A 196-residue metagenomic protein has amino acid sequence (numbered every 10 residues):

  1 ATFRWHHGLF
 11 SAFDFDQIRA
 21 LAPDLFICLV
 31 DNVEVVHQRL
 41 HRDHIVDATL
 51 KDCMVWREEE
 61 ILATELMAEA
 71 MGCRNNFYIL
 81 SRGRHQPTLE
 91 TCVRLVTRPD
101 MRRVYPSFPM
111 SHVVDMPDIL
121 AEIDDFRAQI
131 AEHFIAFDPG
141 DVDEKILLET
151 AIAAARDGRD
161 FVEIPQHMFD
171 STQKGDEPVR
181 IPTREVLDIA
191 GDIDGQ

Functional and structural regions predicted by a protein language model:
T2-F3, L29-E34, P106-S111, P139-D143: Short loop/turn segments at strand-loop or loop-helix junctions that form parts of catalytic or ligand-binding pockets
T2-R42: ATP-dependent NMP and nucleoside kinases share a basic, alpha-helical "lid"
W5-A12, H41-K51, V114-L120: Short, flexible/disordered intra-domain loops and linkers
P23-C28, R74-Y78, R102-V104, F134-A136 (+1 more regions): Hydrophobic beta-strand segments of well-ordered beta-sheets in folded domains
E34-V35, R82-E90, V142-L147: A short acidic, often aromatic-flanked loop/helix-cap motif at beta-alpha or helix-coil junctions that lines enzyme
A48-E58, L187: A short acidic, glycine-rich active-site loop that binds or catalyzes chemistry on phosphate/adenosine moieties
E59-M116, D125-F126: NTP-dependent small-molecule kinase module
P117-Q196: Acidic/glycine-enriched connector segments
